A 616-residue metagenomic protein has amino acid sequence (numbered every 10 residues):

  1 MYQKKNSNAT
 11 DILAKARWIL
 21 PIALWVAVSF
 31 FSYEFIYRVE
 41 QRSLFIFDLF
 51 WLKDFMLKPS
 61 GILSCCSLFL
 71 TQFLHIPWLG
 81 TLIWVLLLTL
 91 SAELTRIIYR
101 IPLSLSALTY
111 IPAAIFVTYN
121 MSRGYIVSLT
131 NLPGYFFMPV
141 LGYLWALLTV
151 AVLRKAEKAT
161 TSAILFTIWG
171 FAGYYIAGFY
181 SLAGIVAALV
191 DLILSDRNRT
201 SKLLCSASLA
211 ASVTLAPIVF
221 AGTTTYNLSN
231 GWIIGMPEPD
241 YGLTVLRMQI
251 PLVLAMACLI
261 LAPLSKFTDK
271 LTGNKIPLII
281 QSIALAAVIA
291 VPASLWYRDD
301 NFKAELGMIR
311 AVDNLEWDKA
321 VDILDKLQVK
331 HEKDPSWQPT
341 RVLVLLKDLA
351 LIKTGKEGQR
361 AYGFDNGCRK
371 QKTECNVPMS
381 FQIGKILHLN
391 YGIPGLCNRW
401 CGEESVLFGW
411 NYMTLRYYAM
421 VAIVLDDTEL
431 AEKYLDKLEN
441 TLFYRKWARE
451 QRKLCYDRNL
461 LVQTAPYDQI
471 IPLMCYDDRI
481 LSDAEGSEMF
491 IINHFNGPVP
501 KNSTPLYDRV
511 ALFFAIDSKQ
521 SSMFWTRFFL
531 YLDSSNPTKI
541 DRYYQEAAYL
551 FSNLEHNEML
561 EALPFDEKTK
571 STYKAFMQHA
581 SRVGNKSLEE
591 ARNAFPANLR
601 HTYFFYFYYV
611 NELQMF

Functional and structural regions predicted by a protein language model:
A14, W18, V85-P102, S106 (+2 more regions): Transmembrane-helix motifs of polytopic, lipid-linked glycan transferases
A14-Y37, S212-F220, V288-P292: Transmembrane signal-anchor helices characteristic of membrane glycosylation enzymes that use polyprenol
V26-L82: Membrane-interface coil-to-helix junctions
V39-Q41, M56-S60, S104-A159, Y175-Y180 (+1 more regions): Membrane-interface micro-motifs in multi-pass membrane enzymes
F137, R154-D196, A211-T223: Transmembrane helices and adjacent periplasmic/lumenal helix-loop junctions of polyprenol-phosphate-dependent
S201-K270: Membrane-embedded alpha-helical segments of integral membrane proteins
N274-D300: Internal/C-terminal transmembrane anchor helices
S294-C475, V499-D508, F513-S522: Soluble catalytic regions of membrane-associated enzymes that act on cell-envelope and secretory-pathway components
